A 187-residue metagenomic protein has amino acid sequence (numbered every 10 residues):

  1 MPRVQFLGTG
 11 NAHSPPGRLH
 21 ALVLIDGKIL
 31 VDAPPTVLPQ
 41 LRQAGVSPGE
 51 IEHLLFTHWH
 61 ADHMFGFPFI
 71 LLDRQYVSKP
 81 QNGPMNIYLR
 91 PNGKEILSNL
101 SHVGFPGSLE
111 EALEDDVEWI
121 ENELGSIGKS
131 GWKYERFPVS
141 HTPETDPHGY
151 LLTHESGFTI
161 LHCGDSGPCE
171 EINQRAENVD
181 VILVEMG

Functional and structural regions predicted by a protein language model:
M1-L161, G167, Q174: Binuclear metal-dependent hydrolase catalytic cores
G167-G187: Cap/insert and terminal regions of metallo-dependent hydrolase folds
